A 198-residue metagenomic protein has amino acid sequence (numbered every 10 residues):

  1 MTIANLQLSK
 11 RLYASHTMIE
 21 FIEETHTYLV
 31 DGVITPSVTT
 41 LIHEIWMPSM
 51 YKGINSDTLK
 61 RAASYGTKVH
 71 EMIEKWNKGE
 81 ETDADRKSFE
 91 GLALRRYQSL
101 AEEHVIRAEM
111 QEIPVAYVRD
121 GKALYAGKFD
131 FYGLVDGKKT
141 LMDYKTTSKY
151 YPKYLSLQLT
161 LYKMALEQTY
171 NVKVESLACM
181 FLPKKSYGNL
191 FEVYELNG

Functional and structural regions predicted by a protein language model:
M1-E71: Charged, glycine-rich intrinsically disordered N-terminal tails and low-complexity linkers that flank
D57-L141, K149-L157, T169, K173-S176 (+1 more regions): Catalytic cores of nuclease domains that cleave nucleic-acid phosphodiester backbones
L159-E167: Short, well-ordered amphipathic alpha-helices
C179-G198: Domain-level recognition of nuclease-like catalytic cores that cleave nucleotide substrates
